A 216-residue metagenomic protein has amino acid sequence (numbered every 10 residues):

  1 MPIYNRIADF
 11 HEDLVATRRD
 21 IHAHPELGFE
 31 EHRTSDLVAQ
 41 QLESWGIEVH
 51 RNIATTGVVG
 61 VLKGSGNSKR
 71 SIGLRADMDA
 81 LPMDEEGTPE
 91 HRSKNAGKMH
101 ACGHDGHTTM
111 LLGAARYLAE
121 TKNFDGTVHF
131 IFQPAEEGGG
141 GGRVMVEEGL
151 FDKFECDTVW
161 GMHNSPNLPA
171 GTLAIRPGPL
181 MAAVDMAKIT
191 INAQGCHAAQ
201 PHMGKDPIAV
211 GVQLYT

Functional and structural regions predicted by a protein language model:
M1-H100, T109, R116-F124: Acidic/His- and Gly-rich active-site-bordering loop/insert found across diverse amide/peptide-bond hydrolases
V59, L81-M83, G87-M99, G106 (+2 more regions): Histidine/acidic-residue-rich, glycine-tolerant segments that coordinate divalent metal ions
